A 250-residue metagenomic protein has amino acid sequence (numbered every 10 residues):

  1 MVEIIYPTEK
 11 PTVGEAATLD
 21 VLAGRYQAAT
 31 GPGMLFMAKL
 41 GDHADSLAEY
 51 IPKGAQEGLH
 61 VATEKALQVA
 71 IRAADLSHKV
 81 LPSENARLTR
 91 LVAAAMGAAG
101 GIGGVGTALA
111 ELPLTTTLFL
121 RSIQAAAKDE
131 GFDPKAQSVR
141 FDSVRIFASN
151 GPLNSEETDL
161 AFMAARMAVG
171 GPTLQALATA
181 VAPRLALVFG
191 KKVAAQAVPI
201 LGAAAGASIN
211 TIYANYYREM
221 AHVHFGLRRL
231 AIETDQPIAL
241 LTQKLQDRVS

Functional and structural regions predicted by a protein language model:
M1-M96, L120-S250: Terminal, membrane-proximal amphipathic helices and intrinsically disordered targeting/regulatory segments
A99-L114, P199-A207: Conserved phosphate/anionic-ligand binding catalytic regions in large, soluble enzymes, centered on
G106, A110-K128: Hydrophobic alpha-helical membrane-embedded segments
